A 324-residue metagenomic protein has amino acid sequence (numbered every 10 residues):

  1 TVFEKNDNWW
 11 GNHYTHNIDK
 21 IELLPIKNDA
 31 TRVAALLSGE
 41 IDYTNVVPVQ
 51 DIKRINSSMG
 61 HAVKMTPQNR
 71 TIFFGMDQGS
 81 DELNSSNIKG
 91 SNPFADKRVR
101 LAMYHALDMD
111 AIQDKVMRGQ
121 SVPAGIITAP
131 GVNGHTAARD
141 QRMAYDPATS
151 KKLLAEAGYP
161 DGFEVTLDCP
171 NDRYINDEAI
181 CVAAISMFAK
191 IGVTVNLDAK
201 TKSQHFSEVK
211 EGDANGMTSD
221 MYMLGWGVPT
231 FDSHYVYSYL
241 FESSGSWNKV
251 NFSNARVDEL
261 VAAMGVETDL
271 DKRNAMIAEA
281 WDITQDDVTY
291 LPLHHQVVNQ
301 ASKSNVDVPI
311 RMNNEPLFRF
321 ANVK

Functional and structural regions predicted by a protein language model:
T1-N12, R32, P147-L153, C169-S186: Bilobed "Venus flytrap"/periplasmic-binding protein-like clamshell domains and structurally analogous long
T1-V2, I18-P25, G162-D172, V195-N196 (+1 more regions): Short, well-ordered beta-strand elements
N6-R54, T194: Ligand-site clamp/hinge motif
W9-D19, I55-K97, G131-T149, Y159 (+3 more regions): Short, solvent-exposed loop/beta-turn-alpha elements that line the ligand-binding surface or hinge of extracytoplasmic
N17-K20, S38, P67-A124, K151-L153 (+2 more regions): Alpha-helical secondary-structure segments
R32-V33, I52, V99-R100, I112 (+3 more regions): Short, hydrophobic alpha-helical packing/hinge segments within bilobed ligand-binding/sensory domains
I41-V46, S58-V63, L167, I180 (+2 more regions): Periplasmic binding protein-like
H105, V122-E156, R173-E178: Structural transition elements
